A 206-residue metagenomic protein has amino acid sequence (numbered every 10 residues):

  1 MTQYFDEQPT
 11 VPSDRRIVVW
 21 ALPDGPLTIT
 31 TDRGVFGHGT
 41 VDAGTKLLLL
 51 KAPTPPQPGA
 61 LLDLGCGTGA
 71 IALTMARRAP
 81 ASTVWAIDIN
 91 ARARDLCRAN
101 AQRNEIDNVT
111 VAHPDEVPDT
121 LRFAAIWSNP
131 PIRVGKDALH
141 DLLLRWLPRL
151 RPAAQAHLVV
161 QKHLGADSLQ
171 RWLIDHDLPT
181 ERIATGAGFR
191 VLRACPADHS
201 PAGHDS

Functional and structural regions predicted by a protein language model:
M1-L22, G34, H38: N-terminal auxiliary segments of SAM/dcSAM-dependent transferases
T30, T110-A112, E181-I183: General small-molecule cofactor/ligand-binding pocket signal
A43-S128: Conserved SAM/SAH cofactor-binding pocket of Class I
A125-D137: Glycine-rich phosphate-binding "P-loop"
H140-P152: A short glycine-rich, Lys/Arg-flanked "PGG" loop and its adjoining helix->strand segment in the class I
A153-V160: Conserved beta-strand signature within the Rossmann-like core of class I S-adenosyl-L-methionine
Q161-H176: Conserved class I S-adenosyl-L-methionine
T185-S206: Core SAM-dependent methyltransferase catalytic element
